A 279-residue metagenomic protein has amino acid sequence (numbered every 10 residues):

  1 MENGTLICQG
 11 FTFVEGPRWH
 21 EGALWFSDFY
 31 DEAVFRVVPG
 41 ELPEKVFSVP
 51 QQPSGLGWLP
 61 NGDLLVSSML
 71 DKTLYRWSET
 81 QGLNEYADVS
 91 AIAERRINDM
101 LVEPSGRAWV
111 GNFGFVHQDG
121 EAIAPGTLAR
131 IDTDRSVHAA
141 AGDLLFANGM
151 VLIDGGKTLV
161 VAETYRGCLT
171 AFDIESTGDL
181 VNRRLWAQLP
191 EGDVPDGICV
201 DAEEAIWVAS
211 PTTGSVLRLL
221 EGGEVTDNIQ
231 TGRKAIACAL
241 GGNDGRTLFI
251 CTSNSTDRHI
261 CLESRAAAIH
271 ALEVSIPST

Functional and structural regions predicted by a protein language model:
N3-C8, L42-S48, L83-S90, R135-G142 (+2 more regions): A short beta-strand motif characteristic of beta-propeller blades
C8-E21, V49-S68, A91-V110, G114 (+5 more regions): Beta-rich, blade/repeat-based domains predominating in secreted/periplasmic proteins but also intracellular
W25-F47: Beta-propeller domains
F29-Y30, M69-L70, F115-G126, T164-G167 (+2 more regions): Short, solvent-exposed loop/turn segments at conserved positions within beta-propeller repeat blades
A33-F35, T73-Y75, D119, G126-A129 (+3 more regions): A short loop-to-beta-strand structural motif that recurs across blades of beta-propeller domains
G167-C168, F172, A187-E224: Loop/turn-rich, solvent-exposed surfaces of beta-rich toroidal or solenoidal domains
F172-D179, V274-T279: Short loop/turn segments immediately following beta-strands, especially the blade-tip and inter-blade linker loops
A239-T279: Blade-level signature of beta-propeller repeat domains, shared across WD40, Kelch, NHL, RCC1 and BNR/Asp-box propellers
